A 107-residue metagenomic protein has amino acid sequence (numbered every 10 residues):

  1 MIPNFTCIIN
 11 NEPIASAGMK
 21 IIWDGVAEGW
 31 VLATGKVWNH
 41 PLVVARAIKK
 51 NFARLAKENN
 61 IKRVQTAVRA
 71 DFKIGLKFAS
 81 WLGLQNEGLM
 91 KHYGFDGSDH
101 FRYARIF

Functional and structural regions predicted by a protein language model:
M1-A15, N60: A short helix-loop-beta-strand connector motif used in the catalytic cores of GNAT acetyltransferases and, in some
N11, D96-F101: Soluble, non-transmembrane catalytic domains of enzymes that act on hydrophobic metabolites at membranes
N11-I21, A27-W30: Conserved beta-strand in the GNAT
A15, G88-K91: A structural microfeature
D24-V44, F101-A104: Conserved acetyl-CoA binding element of GNAT-fold acetyltransferases
H40-A56, K77, W81: Conserved acetyl-CoA-binding loop-helix of GNAT-fold acetyltransferases
I61-S80, Q85, Y93-G94: Conserved beta-strand-loop-alpha-helix junction that forms the acyl-donor binding cleft
